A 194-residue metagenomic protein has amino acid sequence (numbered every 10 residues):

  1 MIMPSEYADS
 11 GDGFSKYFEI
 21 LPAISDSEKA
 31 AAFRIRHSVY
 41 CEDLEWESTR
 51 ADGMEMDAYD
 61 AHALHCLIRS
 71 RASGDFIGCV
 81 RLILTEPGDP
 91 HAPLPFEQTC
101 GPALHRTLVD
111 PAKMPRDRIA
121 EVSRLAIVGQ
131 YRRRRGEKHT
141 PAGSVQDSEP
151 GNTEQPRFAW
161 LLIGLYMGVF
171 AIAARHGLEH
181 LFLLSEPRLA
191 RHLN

Functional and structural regions predicted by a protein language model:
M1-S5: Acidic, low-complexity proline/glycine-rich segments
E6-M54, A58-A61, H65-R69, L84: Short amphipathic alpha-helix that is part of the acyltransferase structural core
M56-Y59, A72, P111-K113, A173: A general structural signal for short secondary-structure junctions and capping/turn motifs
G74-G78: Glycine-rich acetyl-CoA-binding "A-motif" of GNAT/NAT acetyltransferases
R81: Short hydrophobic beta-strand segments that form the core of ligand-binding sensory/regulatory domains
P87-N194: Acyl-donor binding region in acyl/amide transferases
